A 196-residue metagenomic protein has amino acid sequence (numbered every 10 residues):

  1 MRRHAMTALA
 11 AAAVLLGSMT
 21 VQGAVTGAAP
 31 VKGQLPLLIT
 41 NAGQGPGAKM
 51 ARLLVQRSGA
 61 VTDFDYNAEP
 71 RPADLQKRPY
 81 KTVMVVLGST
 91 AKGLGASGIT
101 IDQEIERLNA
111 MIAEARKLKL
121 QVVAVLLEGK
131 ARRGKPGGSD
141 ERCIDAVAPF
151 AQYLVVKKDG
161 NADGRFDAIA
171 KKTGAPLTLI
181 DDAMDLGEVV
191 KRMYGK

Functional and structural regions predicted by a protein language model:
M1-L9: Bacterial N-terminal signal peptides that target proteins for export
L9-T20: Bacterial N-terminal signal peptides
V21-A28: Boundary at the C-terminal end of the N-terminal hydrophobic targeting segment
P30-S58: Short, charged N-terminal beta->alpha structural module
R57-P79: A short, well-structured beta->alpha microelement
G95-L118, A170-L177: A short, gly/pro- and small-residue-rich
E104-S139, A183-K196: Ser/Thr/Gly-rich flexible loops in soluble cytosolic domains mediating phosphotransfer, phosphorylation
R133-A168: Structural recognition of alpha->loop->beta junctions
